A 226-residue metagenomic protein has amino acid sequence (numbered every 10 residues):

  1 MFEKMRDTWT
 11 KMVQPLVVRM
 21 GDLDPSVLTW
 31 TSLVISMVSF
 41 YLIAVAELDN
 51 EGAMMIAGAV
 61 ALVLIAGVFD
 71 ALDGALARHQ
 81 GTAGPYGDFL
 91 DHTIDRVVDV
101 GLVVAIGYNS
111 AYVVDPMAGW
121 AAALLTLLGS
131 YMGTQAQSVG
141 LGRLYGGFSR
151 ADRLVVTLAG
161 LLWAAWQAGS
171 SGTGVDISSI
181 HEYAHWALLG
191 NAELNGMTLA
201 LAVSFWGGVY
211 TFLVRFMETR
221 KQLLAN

Functional and structural regions predicted by a protein language model:
M1-R19, H92, R96-N226: A feature for the membrane-embedded catalytic helix bundles of lipid/isoprenoid biosynthetic enzymes
V27-Y86, D115-L124, G190-V209: Membrane-embedded alpha-helical segments that form the functional core of polytopic membrane enzymes, especially those
Y86-H92: Membrane-interface alpha-helices at helix entry/exit sites of multi-pass transporters
